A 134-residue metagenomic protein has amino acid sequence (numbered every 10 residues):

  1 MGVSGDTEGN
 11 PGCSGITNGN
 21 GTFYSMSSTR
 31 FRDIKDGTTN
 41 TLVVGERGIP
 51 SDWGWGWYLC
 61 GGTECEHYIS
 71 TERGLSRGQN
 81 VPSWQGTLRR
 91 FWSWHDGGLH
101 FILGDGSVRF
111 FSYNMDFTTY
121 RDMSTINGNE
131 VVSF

Functional and structural regions predicted by a protein language model:
M1-F134: Surface-exposed loop/linker segments characteristic of extracytoplasmic
